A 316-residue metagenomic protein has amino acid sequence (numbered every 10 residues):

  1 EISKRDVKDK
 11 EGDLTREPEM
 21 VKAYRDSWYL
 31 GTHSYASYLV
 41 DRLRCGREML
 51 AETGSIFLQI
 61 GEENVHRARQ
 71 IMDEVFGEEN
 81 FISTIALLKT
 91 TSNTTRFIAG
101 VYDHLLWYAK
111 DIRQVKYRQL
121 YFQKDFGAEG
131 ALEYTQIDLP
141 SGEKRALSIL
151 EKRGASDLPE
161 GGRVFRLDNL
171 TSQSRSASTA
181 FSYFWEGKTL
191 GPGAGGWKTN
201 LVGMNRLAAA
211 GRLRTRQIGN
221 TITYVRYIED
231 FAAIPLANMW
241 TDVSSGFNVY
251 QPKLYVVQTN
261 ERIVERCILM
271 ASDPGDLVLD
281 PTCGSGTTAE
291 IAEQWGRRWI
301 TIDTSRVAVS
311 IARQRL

Functional and structural regions predicted by a protein language model:
E1-L277, V309: Class I S-adenosyl-L-methionine
T282-G286: Class I SAM-dependent methyltransferase "Motif I" SAM/SAH-binding loop
T287-R297: Conserved SAM-binding loop of SAM-dependent methyltransferases across substrates and taxa, primarily the Class I
Q294, R313-L316: Short, conserved SAM-binding/catalytic segment of Class I S-adenosyl-L-methionine-dependent methyltransferases
W299-D303: Conserved SAM-binding motif I beta-strand of class I
